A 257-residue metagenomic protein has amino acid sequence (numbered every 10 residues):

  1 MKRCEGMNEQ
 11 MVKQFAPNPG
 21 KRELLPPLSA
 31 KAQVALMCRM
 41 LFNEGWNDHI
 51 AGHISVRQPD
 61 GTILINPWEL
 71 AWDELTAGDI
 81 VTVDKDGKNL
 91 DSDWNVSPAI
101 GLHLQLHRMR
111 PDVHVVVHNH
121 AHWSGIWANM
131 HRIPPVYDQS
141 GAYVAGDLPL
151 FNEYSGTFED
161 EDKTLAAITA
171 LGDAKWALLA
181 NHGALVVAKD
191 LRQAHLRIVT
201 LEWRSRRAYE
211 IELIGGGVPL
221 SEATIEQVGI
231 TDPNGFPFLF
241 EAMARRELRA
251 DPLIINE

Functional and structural regions predicted by a protein language model:
K2-E257: Glycine-rich flexible loops
